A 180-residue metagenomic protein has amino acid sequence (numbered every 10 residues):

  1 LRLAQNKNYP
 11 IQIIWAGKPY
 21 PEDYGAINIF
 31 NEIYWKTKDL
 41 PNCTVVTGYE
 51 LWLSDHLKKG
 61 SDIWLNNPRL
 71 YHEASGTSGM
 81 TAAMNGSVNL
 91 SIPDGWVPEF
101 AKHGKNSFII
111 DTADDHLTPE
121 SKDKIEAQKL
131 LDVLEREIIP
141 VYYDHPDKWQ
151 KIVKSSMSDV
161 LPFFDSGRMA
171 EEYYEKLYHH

Functional and structural regions predicted by a protein language model:
L1-N8: Short hydrophobic signal-anchor/transmembrane segments that target glycosyltransferases and glycosylation machinery
K7, I13-W52, H56: Nucleotide-activated donor-binding/catalytic signature segment of Leloir-type glycosyltransferases, i.e., the conserved
Q12-I13, V46, N67, S91: A generic structural-conservation signal
H56-F164, R168, E172-H180: Catalytic binding pocket for nucleotide-activated donors in carbohydrate/polymer assembly enzymes
